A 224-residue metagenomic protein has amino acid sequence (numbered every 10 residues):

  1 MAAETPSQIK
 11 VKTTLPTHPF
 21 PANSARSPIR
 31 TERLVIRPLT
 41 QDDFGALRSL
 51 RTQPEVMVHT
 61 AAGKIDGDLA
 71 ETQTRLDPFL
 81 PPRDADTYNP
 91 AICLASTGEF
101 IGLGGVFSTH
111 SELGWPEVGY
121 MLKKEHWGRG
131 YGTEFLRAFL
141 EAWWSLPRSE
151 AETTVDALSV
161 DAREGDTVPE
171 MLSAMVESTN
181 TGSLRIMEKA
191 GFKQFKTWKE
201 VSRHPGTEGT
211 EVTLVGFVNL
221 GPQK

Functional and structural regions predicted by a protein language model:
M1-E125, R137-D166, K193-F195, K199-K224: GNAT-family acyltransferases
Q41, S178-N180: A short coil/beta-turn micro-motif at the C-terminal edge of the histidine kinase catalytic ATP-binding domain
G128-T133: Glycine-rich acyl-CoA binding loop
L172-V176: Conserved hydrophobic beta-strand within the GNAT/NAT acetyltransferase core sheet that lines the active-site cleft
M187: Conserved active-site tyrosine of GNAT-family acetyltransferases
